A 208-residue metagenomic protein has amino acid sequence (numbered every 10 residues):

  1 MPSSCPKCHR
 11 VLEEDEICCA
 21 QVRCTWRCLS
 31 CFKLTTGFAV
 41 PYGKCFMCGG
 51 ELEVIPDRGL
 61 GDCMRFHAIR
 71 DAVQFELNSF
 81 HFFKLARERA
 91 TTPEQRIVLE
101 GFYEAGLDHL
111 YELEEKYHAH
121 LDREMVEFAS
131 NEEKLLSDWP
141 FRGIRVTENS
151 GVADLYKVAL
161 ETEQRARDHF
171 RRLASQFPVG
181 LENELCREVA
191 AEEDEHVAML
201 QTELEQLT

Functional and structural regions predicted by a protein language model:
M1-T208: Non-heme di-metal
